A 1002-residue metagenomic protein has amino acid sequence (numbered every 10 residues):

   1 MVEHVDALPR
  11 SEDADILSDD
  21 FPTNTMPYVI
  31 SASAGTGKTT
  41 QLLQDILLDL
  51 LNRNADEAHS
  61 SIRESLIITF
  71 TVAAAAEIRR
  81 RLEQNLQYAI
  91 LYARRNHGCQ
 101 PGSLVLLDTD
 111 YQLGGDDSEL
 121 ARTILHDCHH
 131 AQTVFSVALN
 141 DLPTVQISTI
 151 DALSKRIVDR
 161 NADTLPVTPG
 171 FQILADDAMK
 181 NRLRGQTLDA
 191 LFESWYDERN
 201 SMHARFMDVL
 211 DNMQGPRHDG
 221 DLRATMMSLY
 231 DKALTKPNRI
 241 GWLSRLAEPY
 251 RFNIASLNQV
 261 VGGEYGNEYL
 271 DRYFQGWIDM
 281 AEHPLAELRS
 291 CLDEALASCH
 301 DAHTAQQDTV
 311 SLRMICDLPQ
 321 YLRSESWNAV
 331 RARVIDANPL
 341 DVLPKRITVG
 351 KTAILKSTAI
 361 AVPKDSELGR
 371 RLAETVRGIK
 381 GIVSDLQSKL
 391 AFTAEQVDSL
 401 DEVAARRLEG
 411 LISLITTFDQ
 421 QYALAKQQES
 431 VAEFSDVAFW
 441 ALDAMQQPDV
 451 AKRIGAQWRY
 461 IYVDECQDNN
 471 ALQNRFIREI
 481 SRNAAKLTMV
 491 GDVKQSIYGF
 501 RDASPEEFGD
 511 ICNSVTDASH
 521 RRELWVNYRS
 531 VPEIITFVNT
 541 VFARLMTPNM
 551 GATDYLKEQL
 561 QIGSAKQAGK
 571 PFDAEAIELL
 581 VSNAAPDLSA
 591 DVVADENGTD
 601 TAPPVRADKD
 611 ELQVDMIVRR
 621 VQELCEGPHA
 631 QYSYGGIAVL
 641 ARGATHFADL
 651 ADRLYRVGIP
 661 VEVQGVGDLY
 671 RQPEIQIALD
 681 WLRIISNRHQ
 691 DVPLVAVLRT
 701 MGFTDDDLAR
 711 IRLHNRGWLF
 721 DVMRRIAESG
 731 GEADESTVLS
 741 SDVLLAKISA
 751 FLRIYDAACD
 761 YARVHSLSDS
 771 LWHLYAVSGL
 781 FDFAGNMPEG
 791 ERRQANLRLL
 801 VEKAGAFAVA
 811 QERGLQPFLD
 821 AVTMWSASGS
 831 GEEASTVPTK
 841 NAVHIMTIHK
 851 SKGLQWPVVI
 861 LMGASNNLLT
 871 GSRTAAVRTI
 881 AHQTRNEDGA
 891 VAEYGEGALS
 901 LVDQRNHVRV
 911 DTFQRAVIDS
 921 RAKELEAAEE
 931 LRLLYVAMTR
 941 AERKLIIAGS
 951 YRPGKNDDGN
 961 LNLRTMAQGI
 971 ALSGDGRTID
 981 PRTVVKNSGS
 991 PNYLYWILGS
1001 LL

Functional and structural regions predicted by a protein language model:
V2-L8, S33, E64, G98-Q100 (+8 more regions): Conserved ATP-driven helicase/translocase motor core recognized via long, highly charged RecA-like/P-loop NTPase domain
V2-R80, Q84, G98, A178 (+18 more regions): Conserved motor-region signature of P-loop NTPase helicases/translocases
E12, D19-I30, I62, T69 (+4 more regions): Conserved ATP-dependent motor core of P-loop NTPases, especially the RecA-like helicase ATPase domain
L42, D49-L51, A121-H130, R156-D163 (+6 more regions): Active-site-adjacent bridging/hinge elements
L142-I157, L210-T235, L411-F418, V437 (+7 more regions): Core structural elements
I147-S154, K180-R184, L411-Y460, Q473 (+1 more regions): Conserved helicase/translocase P-loop NTPase motor core
G702, R710-H714, K840-V843, S872 (+1 more regions): C-terminal accessory regions
V859-A890: Extended active-site and interfacial segments that coordinate phosphate-rich ligands in large catalytic machineries
